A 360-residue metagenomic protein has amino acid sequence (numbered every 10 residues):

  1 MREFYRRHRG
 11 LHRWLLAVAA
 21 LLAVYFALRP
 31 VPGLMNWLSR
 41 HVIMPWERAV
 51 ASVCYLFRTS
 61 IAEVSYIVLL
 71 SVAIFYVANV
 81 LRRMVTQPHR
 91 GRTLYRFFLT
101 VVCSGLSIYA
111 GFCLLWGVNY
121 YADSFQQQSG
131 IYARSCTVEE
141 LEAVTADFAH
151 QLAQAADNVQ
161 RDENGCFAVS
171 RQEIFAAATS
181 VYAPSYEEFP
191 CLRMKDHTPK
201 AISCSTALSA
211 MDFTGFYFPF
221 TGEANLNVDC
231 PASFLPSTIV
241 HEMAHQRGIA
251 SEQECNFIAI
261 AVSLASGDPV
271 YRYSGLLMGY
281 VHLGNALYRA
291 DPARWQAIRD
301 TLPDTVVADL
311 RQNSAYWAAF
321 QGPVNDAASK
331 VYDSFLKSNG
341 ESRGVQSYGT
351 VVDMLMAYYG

Functional and structural regions predicted by a protein language model:
F4-V18, R96-V101: Alpha-helical transmembrane segments and their helix-start/interface "positive-inside/aromatic belt" motifs in integral
A19-R82: Membrane-embedded alpha-helical segments of integral membrane proteins
R58, L235-N256, I260-A261: Active-site recognition of the HExxH zinc-binding catalytic motif
A73-A78, G91-Q126: Transmembrane alpha-helices and immediately adjacent membrane-cytoplasm interface residues in multi-pass integral
G117-S185: Membrane-interface segments at or immediately adjacent to transmembrane helices that form the boundary between
E139-A143, F148, A250-W295: Post-HExxH zinc-binding segment in Zn-dependent metallohydrolases
Q160-V228, A232: Auxiliary, metal-adjacent structural segments of Zn-dependent hydrolase domains
T305-G360: Pan-zinc metallopeptidase signature
